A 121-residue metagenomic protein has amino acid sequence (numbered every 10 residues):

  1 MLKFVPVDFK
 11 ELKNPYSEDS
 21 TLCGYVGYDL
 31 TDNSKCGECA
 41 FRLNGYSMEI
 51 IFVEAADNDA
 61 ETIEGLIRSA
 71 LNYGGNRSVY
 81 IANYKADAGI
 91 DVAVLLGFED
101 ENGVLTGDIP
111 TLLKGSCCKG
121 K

Functional and structural regions predicted by a protein language model:
M1-Y28, S116-K121: Short amphipathic alpha-helix that is part of the acyltransferase structural core
Y25-E61, G65: Conserved donor-binding loop and adjoining core beta-sheet/short helix segment in diverse acyl/aminoacyl transferases
A40-L43, A82, G97-F98: Short, exposed beta-strand/loop patches in secreted or surface proteins that constitute
I67-G75: A conserved short alpha-helix in the GNAT/GCN5 acetyltransferase fold that borders and helps form the acetyl-CoA
G74-D87: Conserved GNAT acetyl-CoA-binding A-motif
D87-G103: Conserved active-site alpha-helix within GNAT-family acetyltransferase domains
N102-K121: C-terminal "cap" of GNAT-fold acetyltransferases
